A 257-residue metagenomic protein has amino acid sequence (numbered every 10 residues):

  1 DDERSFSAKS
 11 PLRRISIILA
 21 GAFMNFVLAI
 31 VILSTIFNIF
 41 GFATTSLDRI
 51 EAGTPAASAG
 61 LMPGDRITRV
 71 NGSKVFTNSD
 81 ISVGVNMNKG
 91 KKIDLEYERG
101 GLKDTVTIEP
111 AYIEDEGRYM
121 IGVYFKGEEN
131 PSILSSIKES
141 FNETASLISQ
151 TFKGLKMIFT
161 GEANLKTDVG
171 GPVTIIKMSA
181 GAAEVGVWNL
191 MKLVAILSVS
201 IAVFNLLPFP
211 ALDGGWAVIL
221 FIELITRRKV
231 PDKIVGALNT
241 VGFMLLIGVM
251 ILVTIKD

Functional and structural regions predicted by a protein language model:
D1-R49, N239-G248: Internal alpha-helical transmembrane segments
E3-L12, P110-V203, V218-V241: Functional transmembrane alpha-helices
I18-V27, K192-L206: Pore domain of cation channels
G21, A56, G64-I67, N71 (+8 more regions): Terminal peptide-recognition signature
I30, S34-R69, S73-F76, N130 (+1 more regions): PDZ/PDZ-like domain segments forming the peptide/carboxylate-binding groove, activating on the N-terminal beta-strands
A43, D168, L207-L220: Juxtamembrane/interfacial segments flanking transmembrane helices
S58, M62, T68-R69, D80-F125: PDZ-domain C-terminal substructure recognizer with occasional recognition of PDZ-binding tails
L252-D257: Juxtamembrane boundary at the C-terminal end of a transmembrane helix
